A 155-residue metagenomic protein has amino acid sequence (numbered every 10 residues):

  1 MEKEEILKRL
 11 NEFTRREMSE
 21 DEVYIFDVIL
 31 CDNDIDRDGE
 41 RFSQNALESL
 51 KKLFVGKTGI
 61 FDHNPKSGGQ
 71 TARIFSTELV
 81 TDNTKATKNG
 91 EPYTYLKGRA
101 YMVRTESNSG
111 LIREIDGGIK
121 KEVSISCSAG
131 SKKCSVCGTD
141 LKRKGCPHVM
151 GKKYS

Functional and structural regions predicted by a protein language model:
M1-S155: Signature of dsDNA virion morphogenesis modules
